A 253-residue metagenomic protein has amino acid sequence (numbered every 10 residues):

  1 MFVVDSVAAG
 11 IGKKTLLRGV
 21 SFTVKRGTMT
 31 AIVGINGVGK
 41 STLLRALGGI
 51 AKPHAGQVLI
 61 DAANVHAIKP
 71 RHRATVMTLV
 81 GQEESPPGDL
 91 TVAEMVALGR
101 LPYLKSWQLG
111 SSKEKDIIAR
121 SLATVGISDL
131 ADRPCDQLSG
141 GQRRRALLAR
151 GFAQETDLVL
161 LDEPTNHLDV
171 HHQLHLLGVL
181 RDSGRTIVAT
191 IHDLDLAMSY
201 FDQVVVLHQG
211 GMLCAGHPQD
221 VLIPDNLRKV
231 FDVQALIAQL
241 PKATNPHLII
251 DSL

Functional and structural regions predicted by a protein language model:
F2-V4, L17-G19: Conserved structural motif at the start of ABC-family nucleotide-binding domains
V33-I35: The feature captures the beta-strand-to-loop junction immediately N-terminal to the Walker
G48: Helix-to-loop junction immediately C-terminal to a conserved catalytic motif
G56-N64, R73: Conserved ABC transporter NBD signature motif
Q108-L109, P134-L138, Q142: Conserved ABC ATPase signature
V159-E163: Catalytic Walker B motif of ABC-type/P-loop ATPase nucleotide-binding domains
P224, V230-L253: ABC ATPase nucleotide-binding domains
